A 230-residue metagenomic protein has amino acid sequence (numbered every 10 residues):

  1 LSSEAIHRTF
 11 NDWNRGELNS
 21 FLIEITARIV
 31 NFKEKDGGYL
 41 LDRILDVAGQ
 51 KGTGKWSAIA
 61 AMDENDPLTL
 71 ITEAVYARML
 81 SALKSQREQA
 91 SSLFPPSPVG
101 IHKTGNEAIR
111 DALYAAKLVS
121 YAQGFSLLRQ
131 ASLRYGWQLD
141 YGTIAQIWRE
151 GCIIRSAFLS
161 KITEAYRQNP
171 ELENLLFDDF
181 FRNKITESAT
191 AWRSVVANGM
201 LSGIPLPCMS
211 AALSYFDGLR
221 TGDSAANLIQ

Functional and structural regions predicted by a protein language model:
L1-M200, L206: C-terminal substrate-binding/catalytic lobe of Rossmann-fold NAD(P)-dependent dehydrogenases
T186-E187, A191-Q230: C-terminal amphipathic alpha-helical interaction region
